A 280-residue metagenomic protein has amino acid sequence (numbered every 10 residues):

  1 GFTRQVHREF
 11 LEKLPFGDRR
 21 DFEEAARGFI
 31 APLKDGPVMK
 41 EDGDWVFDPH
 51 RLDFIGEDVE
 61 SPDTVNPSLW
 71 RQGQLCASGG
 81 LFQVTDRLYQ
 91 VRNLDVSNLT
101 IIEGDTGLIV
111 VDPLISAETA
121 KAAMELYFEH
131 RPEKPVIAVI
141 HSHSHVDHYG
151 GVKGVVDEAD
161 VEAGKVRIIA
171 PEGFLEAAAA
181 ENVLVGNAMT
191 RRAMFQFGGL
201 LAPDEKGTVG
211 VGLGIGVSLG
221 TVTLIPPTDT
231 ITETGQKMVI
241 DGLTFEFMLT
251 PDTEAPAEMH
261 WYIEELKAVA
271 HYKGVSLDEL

Functional and structural regions predicted by a protein language model:
G1-S78: N-terminal pre-domain segments of enzymes
G17, D21, G28, E57 (+7 more regions): Non-globular, low-confidence helical/coil segments that flank catalytic cores
G73-K134, E258-G274: Conserved beta-strand hairpin/beta-sheet module of binuclear metal-dependent hydrolase folds, prominently
Q83, I169, G173-P251: Metallo-beta-lactamase
E103-G104, P113-I115, I140-H143, K153 (+4 more regions): Glycine-rich, histidine-containing beta strand-loop boundary motifs that form or position
T106-G107, A117-R167: Active-site metal-binding motif and surrounding structural segment of the metallo-beta-lactamase
G107-L108, I115-A117, L219-D229, G235-K237 (+1 more regions): Metallo-beta-lactamase
E118, S144-G150, L175-A178, E254-P256 (+1 more regions): Active-site environment of divalent metal-dependent phosphoester hydrolases
